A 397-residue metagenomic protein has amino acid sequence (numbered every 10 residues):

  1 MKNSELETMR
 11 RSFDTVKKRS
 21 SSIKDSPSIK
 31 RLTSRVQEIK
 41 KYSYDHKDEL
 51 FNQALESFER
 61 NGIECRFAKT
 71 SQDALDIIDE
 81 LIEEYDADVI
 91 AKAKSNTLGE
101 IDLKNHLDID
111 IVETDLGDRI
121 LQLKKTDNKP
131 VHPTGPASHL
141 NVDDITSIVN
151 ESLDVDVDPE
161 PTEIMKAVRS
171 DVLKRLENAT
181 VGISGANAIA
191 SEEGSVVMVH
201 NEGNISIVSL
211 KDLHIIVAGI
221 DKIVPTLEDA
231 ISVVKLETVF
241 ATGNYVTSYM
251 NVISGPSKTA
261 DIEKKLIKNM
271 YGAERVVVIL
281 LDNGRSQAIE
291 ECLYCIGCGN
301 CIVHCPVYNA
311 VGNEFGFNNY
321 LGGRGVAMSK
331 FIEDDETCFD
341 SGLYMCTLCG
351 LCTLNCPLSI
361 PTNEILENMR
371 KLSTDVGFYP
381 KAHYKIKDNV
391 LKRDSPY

Functional and structural regions predicted by a protein language model:
M1-Q287, E291: The feature marks the mature, well-folded catalytic cores of soluble enzymes
T70, C301, P361-T362: Helix N-cap / loop-to-helix initiation motif
D73, Y249-S257, G297, G322-G323 (+2 more regions): A glycine-rich phosphate-binding loop feature that marks nucleotide/adenosyl-phosphate handling sites
G99-E100, C301, C352: Residues at the N-terminus of the alpha-helix immediately C-terminal to the conserved SAM/SAH-binding loop
H106, H304, N355: Rossmann-fold NAD(P)-dependent oxidoreductase module
K268-C292, Y308-P396: Ferredoxin-type iron-sulfur electron-transfer modules in oxidoreductases and energy-metabolism complexes
Y294-V303: Long hydrophobic segments that form regular secondary structure
